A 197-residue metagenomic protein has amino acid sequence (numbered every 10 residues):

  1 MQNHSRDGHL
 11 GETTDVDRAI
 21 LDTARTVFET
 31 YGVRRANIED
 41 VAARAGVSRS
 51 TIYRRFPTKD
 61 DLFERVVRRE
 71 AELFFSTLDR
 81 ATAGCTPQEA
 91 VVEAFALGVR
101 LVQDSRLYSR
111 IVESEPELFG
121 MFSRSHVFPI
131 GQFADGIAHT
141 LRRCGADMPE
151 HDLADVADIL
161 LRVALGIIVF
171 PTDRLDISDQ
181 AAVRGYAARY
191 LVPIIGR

Functional and structural regions predicted by a protein language model:
M1-R44, D61-E64: Basic, helix-initiating cap at the start of DNA-binding domains
A19, D61, L73, E89-L97 (+2 more regions): Amphipathic alpha-helical interaction segments
I20-F28, F74, L78, G98: Short hydrophobic clusters on alpha-helical segments that form packing/core surfaces in small helical domains
A45-F56: Short hydrophobic/aromatic patch on the recognition helix
R65, D79-R106: Hydrophobic alpha-helical connector segments
E72-F75, F119-D147, H151-D158: Amphipathic alpha-helical packing segments from all-alpha helical-bundle domains
R80, V112-G120: Short linear capping/connector segments at secondary-structure termini
R143-R189: Hydrophobic/aromatic-rich alpha-helical bundle segments in the mid-to-C-terminal region
